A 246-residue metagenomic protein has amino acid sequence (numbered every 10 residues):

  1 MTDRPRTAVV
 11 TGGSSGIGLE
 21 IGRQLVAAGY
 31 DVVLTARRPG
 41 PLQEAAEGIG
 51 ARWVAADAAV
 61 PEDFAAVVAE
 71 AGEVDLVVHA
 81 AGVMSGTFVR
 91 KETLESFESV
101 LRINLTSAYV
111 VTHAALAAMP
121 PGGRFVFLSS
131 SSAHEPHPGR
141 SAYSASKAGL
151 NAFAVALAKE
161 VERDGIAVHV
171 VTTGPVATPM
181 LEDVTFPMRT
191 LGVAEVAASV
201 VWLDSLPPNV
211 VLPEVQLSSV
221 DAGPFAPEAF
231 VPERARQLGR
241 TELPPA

Functional and structural regions predicted by a protein language model:
S14-S15: Conserved glycine-rich cofactor-binding loop
F88-V89, T93-L101: Substrate-binding pocket helix/loop in short-chain dehydrogenase/reductase
R90, H137-S141: Active-site loop immediately N-terminal to the catalytic Tyr-X3-Lys motif of short-chain dehydrogenase/reductase
T112, S146: Active-site helix of classical SDR
M119, E135, A156-I166: Active-site-adjacent segment of SDR/Rossmann-fold oxidoreductases
S130: Residue(s) in the substrate-gating loop at a strand-loop-helix junction that position the organic substrate next
V170, T185-F230: C-terminal helical subdomain
